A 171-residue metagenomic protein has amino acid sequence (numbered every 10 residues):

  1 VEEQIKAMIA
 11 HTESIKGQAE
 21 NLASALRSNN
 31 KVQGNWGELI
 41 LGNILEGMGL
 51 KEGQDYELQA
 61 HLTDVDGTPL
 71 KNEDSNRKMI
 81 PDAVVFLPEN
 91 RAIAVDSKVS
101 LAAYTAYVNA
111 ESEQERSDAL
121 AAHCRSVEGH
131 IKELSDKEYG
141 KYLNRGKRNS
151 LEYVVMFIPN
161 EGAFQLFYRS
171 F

Functional and structural regions predicted by a protein language model:
V1-F171: Amphipathic, heptad-repeat alpha-helical coiled-coil/stalk segments that mediate oligomerization, tethering
